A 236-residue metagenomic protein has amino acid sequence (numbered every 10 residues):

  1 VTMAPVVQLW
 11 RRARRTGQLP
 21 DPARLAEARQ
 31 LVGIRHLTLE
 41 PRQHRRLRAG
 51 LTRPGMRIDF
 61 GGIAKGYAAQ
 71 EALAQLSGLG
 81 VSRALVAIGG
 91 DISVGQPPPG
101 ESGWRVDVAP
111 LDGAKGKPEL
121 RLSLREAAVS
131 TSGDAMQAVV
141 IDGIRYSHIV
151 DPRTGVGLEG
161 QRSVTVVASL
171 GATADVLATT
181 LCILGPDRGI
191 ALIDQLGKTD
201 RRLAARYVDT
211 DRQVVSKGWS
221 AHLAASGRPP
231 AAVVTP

Functional and structural regions predicted by a protein language model:
V1-P236: Mature catalytic core of soluble alpha/beta enzymes
